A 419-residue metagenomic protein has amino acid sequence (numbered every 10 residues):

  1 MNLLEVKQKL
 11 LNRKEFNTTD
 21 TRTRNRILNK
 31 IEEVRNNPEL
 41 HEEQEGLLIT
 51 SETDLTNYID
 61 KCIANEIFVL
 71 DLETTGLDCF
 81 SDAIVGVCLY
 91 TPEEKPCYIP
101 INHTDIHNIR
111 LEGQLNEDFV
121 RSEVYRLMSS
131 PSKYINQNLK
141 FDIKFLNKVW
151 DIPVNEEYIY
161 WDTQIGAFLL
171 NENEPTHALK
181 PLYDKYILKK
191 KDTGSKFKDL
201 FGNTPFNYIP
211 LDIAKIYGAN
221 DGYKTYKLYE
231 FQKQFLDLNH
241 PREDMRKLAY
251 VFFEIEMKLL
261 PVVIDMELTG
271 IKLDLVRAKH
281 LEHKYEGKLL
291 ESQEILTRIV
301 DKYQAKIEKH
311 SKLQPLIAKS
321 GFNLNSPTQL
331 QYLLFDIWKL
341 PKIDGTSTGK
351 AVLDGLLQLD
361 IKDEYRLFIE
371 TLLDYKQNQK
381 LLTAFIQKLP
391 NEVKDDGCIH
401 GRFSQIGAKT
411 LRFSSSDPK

Functional and structural regions predicted by a protein language model:
M1-L111, S130, I152-Y158, E174 (+2 more regions): Conserved "right-hand" nucleotidyltransferase catalytic core of DNA-directed polymerases
S51-L55, N116-R121: Amphipathic coiled-coil/heptad-repeat helices and related helical stalk/stem segments that mediate oligomerization
V69, P131-D142: Acidic beta-strand-to-loop metal/phosphate-binding motif
T74-G76, K140, I165: Short, glycine/acidic-enriched loop or turn micro-motifs at the edges of active sites
D118-R121, K140, Y160, T176-K180 (+1 more regions): Amphipathic alpha-helical transducer elements in NTP-driven molecular machines
D118-S130: Catalytic-core regions built around general acid/base machinery
D142-D151: Short Gly/Thr/Asp-enriched flexible loops that form oxyanion-binding sites at enzyme active sites
P153-E172, L179-K180: Conserved beta-strand -> loop -> alpha-helix junction used to position metal-binding or nucleic-acid-contacting
